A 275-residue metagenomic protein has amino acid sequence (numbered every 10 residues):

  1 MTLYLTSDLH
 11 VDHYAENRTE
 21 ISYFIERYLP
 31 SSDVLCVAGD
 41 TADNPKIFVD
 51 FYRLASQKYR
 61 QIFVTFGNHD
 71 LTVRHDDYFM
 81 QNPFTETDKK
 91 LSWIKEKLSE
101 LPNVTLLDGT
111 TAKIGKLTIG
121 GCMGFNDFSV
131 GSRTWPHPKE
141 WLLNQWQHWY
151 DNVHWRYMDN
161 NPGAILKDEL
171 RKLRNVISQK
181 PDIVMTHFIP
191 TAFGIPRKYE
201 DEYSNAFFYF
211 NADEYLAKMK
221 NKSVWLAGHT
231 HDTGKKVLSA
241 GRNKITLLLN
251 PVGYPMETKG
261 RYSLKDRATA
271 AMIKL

Functional and structural regions predicted by a protein language model:
M1-V64, D70-D76, K274: N-terminal active-site segment of His-dependent metallophosphoesterases
M1-Y4, T111-G121, P181, V237-T246: Beta-strand-turn-beta hairpins that frame and shape the catalytic cleft of phosphate-ester-processing enzymes
L5-S7, L35-D40, F63-N68, T105-G109 (+3 more regions): Active-site neighborhood of phospho(di)ester-bond hydrolases with catalytic His/Asp-centered motifs
H10-E16, A42-I47, H69-F79, T111-I114 (+4 more regions): Active-site environment of divalent metal-dependent phosphoester hydrolases
Q61-T134: A basic- and aromatic-enriched beta-loop-alpha substructure that forms the phosphate/nucleotide- and DNA/RNA-contacting
R74-D88, R197-S204, G260-S263: Short, flexible/disordered intra-domain loops and linkers
K113, P196, N205, Y209-K222 (+1 more regions): Binuclear metal-dependent phosphoesterase catalytic core
T118-V184, F188-E202: Active-site-proximal loop/helix segment associated with metal-binding centers of metalloenzymes
